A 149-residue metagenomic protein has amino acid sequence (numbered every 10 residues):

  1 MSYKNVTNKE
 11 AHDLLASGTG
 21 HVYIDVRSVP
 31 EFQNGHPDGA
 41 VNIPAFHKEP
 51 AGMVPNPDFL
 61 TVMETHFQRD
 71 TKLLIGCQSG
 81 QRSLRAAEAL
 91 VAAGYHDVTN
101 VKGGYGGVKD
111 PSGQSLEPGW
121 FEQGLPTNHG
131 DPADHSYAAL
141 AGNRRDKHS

Functional and structural regions predicted by a protein language model:
M1-V22, V29-K72, S83-S149: Rhodanese-like catalytic fold shared by cysteine-dependent sulfurtransferases and DSP/PTP-type phosphatases
G76: Short, surface-exposed ligand- or partner-binding patches at beta-edge/loop junctions that are enriched in aromatics
